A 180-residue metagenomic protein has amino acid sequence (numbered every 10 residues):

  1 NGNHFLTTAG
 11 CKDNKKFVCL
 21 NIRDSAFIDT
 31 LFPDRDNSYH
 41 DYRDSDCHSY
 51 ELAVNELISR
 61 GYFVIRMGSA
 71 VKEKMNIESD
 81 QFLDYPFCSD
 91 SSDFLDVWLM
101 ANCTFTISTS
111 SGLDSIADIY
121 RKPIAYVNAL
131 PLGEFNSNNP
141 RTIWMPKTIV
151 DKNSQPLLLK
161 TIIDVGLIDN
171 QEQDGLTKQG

Functional and structural regions predicted by a protein language model:
N1-K15, R35-G61, N153-Q155: Catalytic-core helical/loop segments in enzymes performing group transfer/polymerization on anionic/lipid-linked
N1-N37, E172-G180: Secretory-pathway luminal glycosyltransferase catalytic domains
N1-T8, N139-G180: Leloir-type glycosyltransferase catalytic cores
T7-A9, K72-E73, L95-W98, D114-S115: Short, flexible, glycine/charge-rich loop motifs used to bind or transfer phosphoryl groups or to couple energy/partner
K15, L20-T30, C47-S92: Catalytic donor nucleotide-activated moiety binding site of glycosyltransferases and closely related
R35-Y42, L83-L95, M100-F105: Short helix/strand-bridging catalytic loops that position acidic/His residues to coordinate divalent metals and engage
C88-D93, P131-E134, I149-S154: Glycine-rich loops and low-complexity Gly/Arg-rich segments that provide flexible linkers or classic glycine-based
D96-T142: A donor-sugar binding/catalytic signature common to diverse glycosyltransferases and related nucleotide-sugar
